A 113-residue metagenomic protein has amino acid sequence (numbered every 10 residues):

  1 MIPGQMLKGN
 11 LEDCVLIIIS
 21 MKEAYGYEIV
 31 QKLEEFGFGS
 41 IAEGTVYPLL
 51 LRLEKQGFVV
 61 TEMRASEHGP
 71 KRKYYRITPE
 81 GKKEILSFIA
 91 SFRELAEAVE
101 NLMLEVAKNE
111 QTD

Functional and structural regions predicted by a protein language model:
M1-Q5, E62-R64: Short beta-strand/turn micro-motifs at beta-sheet edges
P3-Y47: N-terminal helix-turn-helix DNA-binding core of bacterial DNA-binding proteins
I17, Q31, L51, V60 (+1 more regions): A cross-family signal for key residues in well-ordered alpha-helices that form functional helical elements
Y47-E54: Short, hydrophobic-biased segments on the C-terminal half of alpha helices that form "recognition helices"
Q56-K71, R76: Beta-hairpin "wing" of winged helix-turn-helix
K71-I89: Basic, amphipathic "hinge/linker" alpha-helix immediately C-terminal to the N-terminal HTH DNA-binding motif
K83-D113: Amphipathic alpha-helical dimerization/coiled-coil segments that flank or bridge DNA-binding/regulatory modules
